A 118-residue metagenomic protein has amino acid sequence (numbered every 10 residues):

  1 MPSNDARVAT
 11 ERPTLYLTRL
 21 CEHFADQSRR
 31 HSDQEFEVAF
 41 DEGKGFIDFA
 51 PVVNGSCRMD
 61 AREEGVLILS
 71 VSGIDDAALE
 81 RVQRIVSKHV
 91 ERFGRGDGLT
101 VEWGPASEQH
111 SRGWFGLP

Functional and structural regions predicted by a protein language model:
M1-Y16: Terminal, regulation- and interaction-focused segments at domain boundaries
S3, E42-F46, E64-I68: A generic structural signal for beta-strand entry/edge sites
P13-R29: Amphipathic alpha-helical segments
E22, D26, M59-E64, E80-R92: Extended Gly/Ser/Thr-rich low-complexity repeat segments, especially those forming or decorating extracellular
R29-G55: Ser/Thr-rich, low-complexity intrinsically disordered terminal regions
V53-G73: Beta-strand/loop substructures that line and gate deep hydrophobic ligand-binding cavities in soluble
S70-A106: C-terminal structural segments of small proteins and small subunits
G104-P118: Short, low-order "capping/linker" segments at domain edges
